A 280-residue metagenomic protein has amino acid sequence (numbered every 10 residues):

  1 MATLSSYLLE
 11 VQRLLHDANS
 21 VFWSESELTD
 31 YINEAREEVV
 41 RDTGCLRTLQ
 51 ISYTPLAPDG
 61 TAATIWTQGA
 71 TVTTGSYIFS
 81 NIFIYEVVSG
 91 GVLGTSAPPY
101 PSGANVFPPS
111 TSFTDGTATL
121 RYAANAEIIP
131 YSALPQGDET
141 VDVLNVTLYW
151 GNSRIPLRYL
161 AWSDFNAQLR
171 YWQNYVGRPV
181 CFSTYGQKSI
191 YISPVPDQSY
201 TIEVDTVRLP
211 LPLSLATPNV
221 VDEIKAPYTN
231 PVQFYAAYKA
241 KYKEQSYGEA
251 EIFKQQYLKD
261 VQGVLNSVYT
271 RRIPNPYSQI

Functional and structural regions predicted by a protein language model:
M1-A62, N81, T117-I280: Glycine-enriched, solvent-exposed interface loops adjoining structured elements
G60-A126: Tryptophan-rich substrate-binding surfaces of secreted polymer-degrading and adhesive proteins
